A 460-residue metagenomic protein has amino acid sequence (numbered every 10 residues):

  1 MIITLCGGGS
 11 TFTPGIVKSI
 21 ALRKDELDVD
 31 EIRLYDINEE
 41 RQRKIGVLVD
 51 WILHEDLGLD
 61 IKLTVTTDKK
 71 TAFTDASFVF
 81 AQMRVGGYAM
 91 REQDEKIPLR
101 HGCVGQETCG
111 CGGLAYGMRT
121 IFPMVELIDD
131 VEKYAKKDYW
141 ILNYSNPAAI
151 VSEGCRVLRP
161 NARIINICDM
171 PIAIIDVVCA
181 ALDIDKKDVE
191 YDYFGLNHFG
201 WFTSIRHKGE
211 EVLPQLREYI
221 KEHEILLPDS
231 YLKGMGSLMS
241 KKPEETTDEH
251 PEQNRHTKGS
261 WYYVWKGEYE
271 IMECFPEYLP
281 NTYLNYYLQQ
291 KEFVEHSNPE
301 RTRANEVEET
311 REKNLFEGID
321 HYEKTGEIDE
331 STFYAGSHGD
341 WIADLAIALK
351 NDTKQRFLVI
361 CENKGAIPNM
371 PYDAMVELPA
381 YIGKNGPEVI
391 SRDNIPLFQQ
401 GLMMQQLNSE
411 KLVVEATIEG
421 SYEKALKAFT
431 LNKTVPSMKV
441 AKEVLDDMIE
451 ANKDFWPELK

Functional and structural regions predicted by a protein language model:
M1-I3: Extreme N-terminal starter segment of soluble prokaryotic enzymes
G9: Conserved glycine-rich cofactor-binding loop
P14, W140-K208, L213: Rossmann-fold dinucleotide-binding core
D25-D50: NAD(P)-binding Rossmann-fold cofactor-contacting core
K62-T74: Short acidic low-complexity segments
F73, S77-Q82: N-terminal Rossmann-like NAD(P) cofactor-binding module of classical short-chain dehydrogenase/reductase
A89-L158: Rossmann-fold NAD(P)-binding glycine/threonine-rich loop
D183-K460: Long, compositionally biased stretches enriched for glycine and/or charged residues
